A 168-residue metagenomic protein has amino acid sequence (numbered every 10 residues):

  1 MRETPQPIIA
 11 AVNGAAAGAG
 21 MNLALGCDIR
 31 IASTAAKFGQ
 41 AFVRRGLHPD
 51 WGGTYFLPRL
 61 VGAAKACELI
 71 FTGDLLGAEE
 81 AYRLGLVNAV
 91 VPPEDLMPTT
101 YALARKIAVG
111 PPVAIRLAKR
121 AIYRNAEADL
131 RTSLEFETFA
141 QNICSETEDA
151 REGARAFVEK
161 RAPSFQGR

Functional and structural regions predicted by a protein language model:
R2-I115, T138-N142, E146-T147, R151-R155 (+2 more regions): Crotonase-fold acyl-CoA enzyme core
D129-L134: Short beta-strand->loop
